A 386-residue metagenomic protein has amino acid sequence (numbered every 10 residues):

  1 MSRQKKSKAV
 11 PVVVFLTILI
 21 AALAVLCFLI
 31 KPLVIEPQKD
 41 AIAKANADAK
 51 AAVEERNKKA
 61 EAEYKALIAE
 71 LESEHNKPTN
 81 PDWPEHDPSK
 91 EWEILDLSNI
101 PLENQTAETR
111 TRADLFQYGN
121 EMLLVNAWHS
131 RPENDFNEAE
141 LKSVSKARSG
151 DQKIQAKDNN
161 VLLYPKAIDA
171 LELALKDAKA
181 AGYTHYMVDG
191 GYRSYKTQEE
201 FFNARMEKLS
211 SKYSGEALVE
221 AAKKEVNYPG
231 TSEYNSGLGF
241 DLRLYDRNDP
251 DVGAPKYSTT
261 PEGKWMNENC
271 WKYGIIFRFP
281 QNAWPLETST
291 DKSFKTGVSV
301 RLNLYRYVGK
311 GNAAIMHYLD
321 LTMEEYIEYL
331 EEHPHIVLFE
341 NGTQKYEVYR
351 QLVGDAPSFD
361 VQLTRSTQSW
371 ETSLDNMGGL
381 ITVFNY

Functional and structural regions predicted by a protein language model:
K5, P11-G191, Y195-Y386: Extracytoplasmic cell-surface/polysaccharide-interacting catalytic and binding patches
